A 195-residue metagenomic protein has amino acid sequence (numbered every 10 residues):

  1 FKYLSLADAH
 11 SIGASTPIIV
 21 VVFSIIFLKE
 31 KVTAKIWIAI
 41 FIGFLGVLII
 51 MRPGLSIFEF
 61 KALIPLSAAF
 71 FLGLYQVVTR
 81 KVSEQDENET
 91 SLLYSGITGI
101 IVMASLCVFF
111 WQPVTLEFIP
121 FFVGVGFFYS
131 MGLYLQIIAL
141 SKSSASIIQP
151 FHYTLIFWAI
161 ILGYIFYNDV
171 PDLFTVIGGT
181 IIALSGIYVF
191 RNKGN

Functional and structural regions predicted by a protein language model:
F1-T16, F58-F71, T115-S130, F174-T180: Structural signature of hydrophobic alpha-helical transmembrane segments
H10-S15, V82-T98, L133-Y164: Helix-helix packing/entry segments at the starts of transmembrane helices
T16-I38, F110, F157-V176: C-terminal transmembrane-helix exit sites in multi-pass transporters
P17-V22, V47, F70-L74, A104 (+4 more regions): Hydrophobic/small/kink-forming positions within alpha-helical transmembrane segments of polytopic membrane proteins
K35-R52, F174-K193: Hydrophobic transmembrane alpha-helices of multi-pass small-molecule transport proteins
G43-I57, G99-F118, G124, Y164-I165 (+1 more regions): Membrane-interface helix-cap regions at the ends of transmembrane helices in multi-pass membrane proteins
L55-V114: Transmembrane alpha-helical segments that form core, pore/gating elements of small-molecule transporters/exporters
S67-V78, F109-S146, I181-L184, Y188: Hydrophobic alpha-helical transmembrane segments of multi-pass membrane transport proteins, especially secondary
